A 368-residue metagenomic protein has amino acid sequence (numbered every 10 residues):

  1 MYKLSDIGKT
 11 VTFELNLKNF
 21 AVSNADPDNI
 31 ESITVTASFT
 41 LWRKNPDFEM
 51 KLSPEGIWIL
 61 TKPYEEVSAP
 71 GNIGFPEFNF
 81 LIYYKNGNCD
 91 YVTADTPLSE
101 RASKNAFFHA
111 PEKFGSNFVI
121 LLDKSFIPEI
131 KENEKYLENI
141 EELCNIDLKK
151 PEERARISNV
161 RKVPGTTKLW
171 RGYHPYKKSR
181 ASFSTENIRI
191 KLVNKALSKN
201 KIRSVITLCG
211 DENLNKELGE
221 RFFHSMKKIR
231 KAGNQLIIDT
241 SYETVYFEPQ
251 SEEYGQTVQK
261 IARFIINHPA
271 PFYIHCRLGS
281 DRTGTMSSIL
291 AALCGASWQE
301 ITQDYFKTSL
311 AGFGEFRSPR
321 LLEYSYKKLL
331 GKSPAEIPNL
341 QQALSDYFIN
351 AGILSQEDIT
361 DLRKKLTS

Functional and structural regions predicted by a protein language model:
M1-F272, T285-S368: Cys-dependent protein tyrosine phosphatase-like superfamily
I274-C276: Hydrophobic anchor at the beta1->P-loop junction of P-loop NTPases
L278, R282-T283: Ser/Thr-glycine-rich phosphate-binding loops at phosphate-binding pockets of nucleotides, nucleotide cofactors
